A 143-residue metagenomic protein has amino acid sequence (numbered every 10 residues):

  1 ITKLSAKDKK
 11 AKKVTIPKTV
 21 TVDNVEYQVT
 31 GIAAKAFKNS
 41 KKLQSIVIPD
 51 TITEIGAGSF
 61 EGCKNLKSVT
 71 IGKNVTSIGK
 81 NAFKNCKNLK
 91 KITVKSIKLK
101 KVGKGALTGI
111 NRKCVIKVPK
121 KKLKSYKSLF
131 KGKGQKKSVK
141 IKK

Functional and structural regions predicted by a protein language model:
I1-A11: A short, structured beta-strand/loop element
L4, F37, Y126, F130 (+1 more regions): Extended hydrophobic/Leu-rich segments
K9-G31, K41-E54, C63-S77, K87-K101 (+2 more regions): Structural signature of tandem-repeat unit edges
A34-A36, G56-E61, G79-K84, K104-A106: Consensus positions within tandem repeat domains that build extended binding/scaffold surfaces
K84, G105-G109, S128-G132: A structural signal for leucine-rich repeat
